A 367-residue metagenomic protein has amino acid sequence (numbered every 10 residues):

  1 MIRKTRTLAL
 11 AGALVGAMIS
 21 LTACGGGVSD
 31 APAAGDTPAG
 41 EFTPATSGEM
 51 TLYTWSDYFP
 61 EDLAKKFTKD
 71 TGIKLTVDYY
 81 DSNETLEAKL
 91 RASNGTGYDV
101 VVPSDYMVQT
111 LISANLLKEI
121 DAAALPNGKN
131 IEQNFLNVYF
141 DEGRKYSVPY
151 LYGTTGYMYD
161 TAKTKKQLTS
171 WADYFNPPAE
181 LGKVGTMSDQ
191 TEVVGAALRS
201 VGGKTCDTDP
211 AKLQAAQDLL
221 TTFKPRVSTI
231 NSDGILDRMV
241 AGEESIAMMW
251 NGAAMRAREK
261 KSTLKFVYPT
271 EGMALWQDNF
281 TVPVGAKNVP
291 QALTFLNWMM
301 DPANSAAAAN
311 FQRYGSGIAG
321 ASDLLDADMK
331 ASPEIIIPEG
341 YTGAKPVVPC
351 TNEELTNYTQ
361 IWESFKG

Functional and structural regions predicted by a protein language model:
I19-A23: C-terminal motif of bacterial Sec signal peptides marking the signal peptidase cleavage site
G25-G26, G35-T110: Early extracytoplasmic/lumenal segment of secretory-pathway proteins
T54, Y58-P60, T85, G97-Y98 (+1 more regions): Extracytoplasmic ligand-binding site segments that recognize negatively charged/polar headgroups
M107-T110, S245-T263: A ligand-binding cleft/hinge motif common to bilobed small-molecule-binding domains
I112-E119, D141-R144, A257-Y268, K330-A331: Ligand-binding "clamshell"
G153, L213-T222, K260-V284: Periplasmic-binding protein-like
P283-T342: Mature extracytoplasmic/periplasmic domains
E339-G367: Conserved C-terminal helix/tail region of periplasmic/extracytoplasmic solute-binding proteins
